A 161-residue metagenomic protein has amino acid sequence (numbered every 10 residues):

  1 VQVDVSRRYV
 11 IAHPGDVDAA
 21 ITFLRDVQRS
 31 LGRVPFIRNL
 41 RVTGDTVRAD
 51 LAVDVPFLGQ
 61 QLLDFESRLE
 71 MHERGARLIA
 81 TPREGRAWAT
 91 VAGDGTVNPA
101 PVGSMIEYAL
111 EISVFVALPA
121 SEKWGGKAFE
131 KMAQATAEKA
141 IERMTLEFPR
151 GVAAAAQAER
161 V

Functional and structural regions predicted by a protein language model:
V1-D50, D54: Hydrophobic ligand-binding cavity/cleft-lining segments
D4-S6, Q61-E66, A87-D94: Short, surface-exposed coil-to-beta transition loops
V5-S6, P35-F36, D50-L51, R77-T81 (+1 more regions): Short structured motifs
V10-D16, A52-P56, E70-H72, N98 (+2 more regions): Solvent-exposed residues in well-ordered beta-strands and their adjoining turns, especially edge/terminal strands
P14-V17, R41-D45, E70-G75, T96-E107: A short, structured loop/turn motif at beta-sheet edges
R38-R86, R143, E147: Glycine-rich portal/gate segments that line the openings of hydrophobic small-molecule binding cavities
R83-E138: Beta-strand/loop substructures that line and gate deep hydrophobic ligand-binding cavities in soluble
E142-V161: Short, highly charged C-terminal tails/helix-capping segments
